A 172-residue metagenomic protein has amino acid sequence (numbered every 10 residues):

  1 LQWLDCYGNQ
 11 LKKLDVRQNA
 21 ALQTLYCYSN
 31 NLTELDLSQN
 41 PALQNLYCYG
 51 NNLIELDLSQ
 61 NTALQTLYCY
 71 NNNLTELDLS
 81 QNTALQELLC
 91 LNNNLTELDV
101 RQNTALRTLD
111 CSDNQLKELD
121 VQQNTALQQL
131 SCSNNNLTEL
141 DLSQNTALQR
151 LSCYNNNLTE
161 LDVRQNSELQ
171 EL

Functional and structural regions predicted by a protein language model:
L1-L14, N19: LRR N-terminal entry segment and analogous cap-like coil->beta motifs
Q2-C6, Q23-C27, Q44-C48, Q65-C69 (+5 more regions): Conserved hydrophobic beta-strand positions in leucine-rich repeat
K13, S29, L37, P41 (+9 more regions): Intrinsic-disorder/low-complexity detector
L14, L35-L37, L56, L77 (+4 more regions): Canonical leucine-rich repeat
A20, T24, T33, A42 (+10 more regions): Ala/Thr-enriched low-complexity intrinsically disordered regions
